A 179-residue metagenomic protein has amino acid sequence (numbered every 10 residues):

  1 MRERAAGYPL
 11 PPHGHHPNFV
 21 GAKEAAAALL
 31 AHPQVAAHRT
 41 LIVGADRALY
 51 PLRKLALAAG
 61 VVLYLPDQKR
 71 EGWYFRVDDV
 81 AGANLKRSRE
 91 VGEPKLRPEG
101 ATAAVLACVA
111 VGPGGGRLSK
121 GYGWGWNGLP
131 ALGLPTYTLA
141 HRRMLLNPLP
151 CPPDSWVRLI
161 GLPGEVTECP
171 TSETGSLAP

Functional and structural regions predicted by a protein language model:
M1-V20, E24-R39, A58-V62, E71-P179: Surface-exposed, charge/polar-rich loops and edge strands
V43-R47: Structural motif
L49-Y50, G125: Alpha-helix N-cap/helix-start and coil->helix boundary motif
P51-A56: A short acidic, amphipathic alpha-helical/loop segment
